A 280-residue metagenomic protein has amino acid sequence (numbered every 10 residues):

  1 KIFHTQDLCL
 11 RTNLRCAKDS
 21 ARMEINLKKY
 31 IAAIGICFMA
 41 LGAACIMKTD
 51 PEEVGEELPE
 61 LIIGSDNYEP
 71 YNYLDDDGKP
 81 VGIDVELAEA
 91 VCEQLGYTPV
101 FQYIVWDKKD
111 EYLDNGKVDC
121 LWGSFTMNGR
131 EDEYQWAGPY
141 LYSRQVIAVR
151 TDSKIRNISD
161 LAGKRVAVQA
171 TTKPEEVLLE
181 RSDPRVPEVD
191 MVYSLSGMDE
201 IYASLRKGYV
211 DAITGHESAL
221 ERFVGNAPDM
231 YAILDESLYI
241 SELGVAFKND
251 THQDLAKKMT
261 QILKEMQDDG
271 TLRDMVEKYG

Functional and structural regions predicted by a protein language model:
F3-E60: Short, low-complexity disordered leader/linker segments with a strong preference for bacterial N-terminal type II
C45-T49, T98-F101, K173-S196, G225-P228 (+2 more regions): Ligand-binding clefts/hinges and TM-proximal coupling segments of bilobed small-molecule sensing domains
E52-F125, S194: Extracytoplasmic small-molecule ligand-binding "clamshell" domains of the periplasmic binding protein/Venus flytrap
S65-N67, Y142-V149, E217, E221-K264: Periplasmic-binding protein-like
P70-D75, R130, E176, D254: Short, solvent-exposed loop/turn elements at domain surfaces
G82-Q94, D152-I155, S159-R165, A170-K173 (+2 more regions): Extended ligand-binding regions for polar small-molecule ligands
E89, E93, T98-D160, Y231-S237: Acidic, polar ligand-binding/catalytic clefts
K108-E111, S124-E133, V177-E180, S204-I240: A ligand-binding cleft/hinge motif common to bilobed small-molecule-binding domains
